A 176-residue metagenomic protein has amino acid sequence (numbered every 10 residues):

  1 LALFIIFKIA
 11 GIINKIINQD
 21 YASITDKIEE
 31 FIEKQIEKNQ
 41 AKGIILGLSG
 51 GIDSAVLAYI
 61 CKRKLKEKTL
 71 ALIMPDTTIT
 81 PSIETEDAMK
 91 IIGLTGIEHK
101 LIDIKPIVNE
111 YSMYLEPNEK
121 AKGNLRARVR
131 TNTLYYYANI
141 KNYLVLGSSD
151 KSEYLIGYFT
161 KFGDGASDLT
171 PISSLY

Functional and structural regions predicted by a protein language model:
A2-T160, L169: ATP-dependent adenylation/nucleotidyltransferase module used to activate substrates
G163-Y176: Gly/Ser/Thr-rich active-site loops/lids in small-molecule metabolic enzymes that frequently grip phosphoryl groups
